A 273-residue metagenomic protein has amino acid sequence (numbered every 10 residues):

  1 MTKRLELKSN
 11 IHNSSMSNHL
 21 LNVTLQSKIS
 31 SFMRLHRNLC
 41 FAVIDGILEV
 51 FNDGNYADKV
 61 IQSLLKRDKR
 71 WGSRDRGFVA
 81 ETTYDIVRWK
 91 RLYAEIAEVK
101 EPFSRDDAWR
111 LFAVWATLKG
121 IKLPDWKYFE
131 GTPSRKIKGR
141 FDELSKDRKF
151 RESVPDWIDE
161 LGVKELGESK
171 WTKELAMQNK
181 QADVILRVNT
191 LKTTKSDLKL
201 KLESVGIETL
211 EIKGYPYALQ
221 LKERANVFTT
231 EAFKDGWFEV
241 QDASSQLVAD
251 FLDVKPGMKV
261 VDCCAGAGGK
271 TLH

Functional and structural regions predicted by a protein language model:
K3-R4, L20, T24-F228: Class I Rossmann-like S-adenosyl-L-methionine
L7-K8, H12, K28: Charged/polar low-complexity intrinsically disordered segments
S14, H19-L20: Short hydrophobic targeting helices and cationic amphipathic motifs that mediate membrane/organellar targeting
G162, L186, V240, V248 (+1 more regions): Conserved hydrophobic/aromatic pocket- or pore-lining residues that grip, position, or stack substrates in active sites
V184, Q246, M258, L272: Glycine-centered loop/turn positions within well-structured domains that cap or flank conserved ligand/cofactor-binding
E211-V254: Class I SAM-dependent transferase core
G257-C264: Conserved class I S-adenosyl-L-methionine
A267-H273: Conserved SAM-binding loop of SAM-dependent methyltransferases across substrates and taxa, primarily the Class I
